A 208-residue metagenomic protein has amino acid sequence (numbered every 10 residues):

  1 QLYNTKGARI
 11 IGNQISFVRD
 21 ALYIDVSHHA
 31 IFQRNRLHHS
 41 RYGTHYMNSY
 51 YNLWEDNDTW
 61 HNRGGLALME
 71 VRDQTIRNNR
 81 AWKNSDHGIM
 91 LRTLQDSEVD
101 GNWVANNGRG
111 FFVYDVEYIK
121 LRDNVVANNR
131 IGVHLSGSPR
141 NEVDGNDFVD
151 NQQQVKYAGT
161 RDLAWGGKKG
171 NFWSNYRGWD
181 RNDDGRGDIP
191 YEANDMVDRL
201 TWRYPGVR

Functional and structural regions predicted by a protein language model:
Q1-F17, Y23, I31-N35: Compact, aliphatic and Gly/Pro-tolerant "microcore" segments centered on a short helix or tight beta-hairpin and their
Q1-Y3, R19-V26, R41-N48, R63-E70 (+5 more regions): Short glycine/acidic-rich loop motifs that flank beta-strands on beta-rich extracellular proteins
T5, I10, S27, F32 (+13 more regions): Parallel beta-helix/beta-solenoid
H87, W103-A105, F111-Y114, I119-S136 (+1 more regions): Functionally critical loop-and-helix segments that line ligand-binding/catalytic clefts of soluble enzyme domains
